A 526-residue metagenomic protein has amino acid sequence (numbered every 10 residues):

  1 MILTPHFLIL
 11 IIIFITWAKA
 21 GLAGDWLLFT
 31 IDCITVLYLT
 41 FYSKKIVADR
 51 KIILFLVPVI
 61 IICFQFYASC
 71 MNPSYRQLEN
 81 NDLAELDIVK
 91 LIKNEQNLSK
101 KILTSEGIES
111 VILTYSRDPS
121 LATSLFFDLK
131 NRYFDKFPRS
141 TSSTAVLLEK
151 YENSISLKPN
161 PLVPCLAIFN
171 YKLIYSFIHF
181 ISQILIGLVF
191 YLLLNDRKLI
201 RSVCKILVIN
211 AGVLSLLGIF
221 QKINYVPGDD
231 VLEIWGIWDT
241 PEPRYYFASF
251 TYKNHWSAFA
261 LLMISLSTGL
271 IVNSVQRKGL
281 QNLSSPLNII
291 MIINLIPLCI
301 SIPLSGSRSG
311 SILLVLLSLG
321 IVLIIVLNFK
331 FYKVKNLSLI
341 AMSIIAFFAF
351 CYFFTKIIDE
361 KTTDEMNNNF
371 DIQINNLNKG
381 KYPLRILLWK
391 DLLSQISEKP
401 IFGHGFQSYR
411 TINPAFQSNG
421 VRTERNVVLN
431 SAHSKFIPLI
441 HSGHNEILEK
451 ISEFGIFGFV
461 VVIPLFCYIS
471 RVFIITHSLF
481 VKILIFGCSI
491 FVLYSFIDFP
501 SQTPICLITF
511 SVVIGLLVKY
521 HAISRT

Functional and structural regions predicted by a protein language model:
L3-K19, D25-F41, V59-F66, G107 (+10 more regions): Alpha-helical transmembrane segments of multi-pass inner-membrane proteins
A18, A68-R76: Juxtamembrane "helix-exit" motif on the non-cytosolic side of transmembrane helices
Y42, L54, P73, Q77-E79: Membrane-interface helix-loop-helix modules in multi-pass membrane proteins
Y75-N170, V226-F247, E360-P383, K390 (+2 more regions): Interfacial juxtamembrane loops and adjacent helix segments that form the catalytic/substrate-binding surfaces
F180, I206, K253, Y382-I386 (+1 more regions): Short, solvent-exposed loop/helix junctions and linker helices that flank or host conserved functional motifs
I523-T526: Short, charged juxtamembrane terminal tails flanking transmembrane helices
